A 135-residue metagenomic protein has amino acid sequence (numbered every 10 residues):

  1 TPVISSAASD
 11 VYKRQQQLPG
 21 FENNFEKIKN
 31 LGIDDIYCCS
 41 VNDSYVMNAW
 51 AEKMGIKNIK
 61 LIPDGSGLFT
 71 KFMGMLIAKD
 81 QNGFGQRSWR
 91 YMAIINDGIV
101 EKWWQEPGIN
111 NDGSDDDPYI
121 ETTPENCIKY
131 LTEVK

Functional and structural regions predicted by a protein language model:
T1-A8, Y12: Single conserved hydrophobic/aromatic residue that forms the stacking wall/gate of nucleotide- or nucleobase-binding
S6, I36-S40, I62-P63: Short, conserved beta-strand edge motifs with alternating hydrophobic and charged residues
R14-M54: Structural microenvironment flanking redox-active thiols in thiol-disulfide oxidoreductases
I59-C127: Thiol/selenol-based redox catalytic cores and closely related redox-interacting motifs
Y130-V134: C-terminal alpha-helix
